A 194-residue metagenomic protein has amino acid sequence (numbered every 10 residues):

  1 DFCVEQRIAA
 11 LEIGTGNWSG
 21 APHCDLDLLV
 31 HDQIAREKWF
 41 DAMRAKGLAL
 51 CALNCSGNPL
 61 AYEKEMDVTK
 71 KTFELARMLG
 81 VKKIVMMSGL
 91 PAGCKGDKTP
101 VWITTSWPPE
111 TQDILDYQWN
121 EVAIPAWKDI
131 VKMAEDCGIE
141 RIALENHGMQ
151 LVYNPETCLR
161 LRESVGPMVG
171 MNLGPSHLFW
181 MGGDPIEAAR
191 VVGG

Functional and structural regions predicted by a protein language model:
D1, L11-I13, L50-C55, I84-M86 (+3 more regions): Hydrophobic faces of well-ordered beta-strands that scaffold small-molecule active sites in alpha/beta enzyme cores
F2-S19, M78-K83: Catalytic domains of carbohydrate-active enzymes, especially glycoside hydrolases
Q6-A10, G80, S164-G170, V191-G194: Glycine-enriched alpha-helix->loop->beta-strand junction motifs that scaffold or abut catalytic
E12-F40, R44, L90-K95: Glycine-rich, proline-tolerant flexible connector loops at the mouths of alpha/beta enzymes
T15, G148, H177: Short, glycine/acidic-enriched loop or turn micro-motifs at the edges of active sites
C24-L29, Y62-M66, G182-P185: Short, solvent-exposed loop/turn segments at secondary-structure boundaries
Q33, F179-G194: Glycoside hydrolase catalytic-domain groove-lining segments
R36-E37, A42-R44, P59-L173: Active-site acidic/histidine proton-transfer and metal-coordination neighborhood in alpha/beta enzyme cores
